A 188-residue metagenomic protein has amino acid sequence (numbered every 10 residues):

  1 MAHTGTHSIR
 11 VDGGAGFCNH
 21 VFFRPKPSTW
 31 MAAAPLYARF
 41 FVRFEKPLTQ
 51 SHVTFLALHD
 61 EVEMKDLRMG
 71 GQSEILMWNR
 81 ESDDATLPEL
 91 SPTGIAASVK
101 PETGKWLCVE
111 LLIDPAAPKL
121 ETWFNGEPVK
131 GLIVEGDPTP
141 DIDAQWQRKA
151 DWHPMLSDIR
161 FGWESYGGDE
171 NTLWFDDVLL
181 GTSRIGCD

Functional and structural regions predicted by a protein language model:
M1-H20: Short carbohydrate-recognition loop motifs
C18-A34, A96-S98: Short surface loop/edge beta-strand patches of beta-sandwich-type extracellular domains that form ligand-contact sites
T29-K46: A carbohydrate-recognition surface predominantly in extracellular/luminal proteins
L48-D60, P118-E121: Beta-strand acidic-aromatic groove motif in beta-rich domains, primarily in extracellular
V53-T86: Glycan-recognition/cleft segments
E81-E110: Short, aromatic/His-centered strand-loop micro-motif at the edge of beta-sheets
K105-E121: Localized edge beta-strand/strand-to-loop motifs within extracellular or lumenal beta-rich domains
I133-L173: Flexible glycan-contacting loops in extracellular carbohydrate-active proteins
